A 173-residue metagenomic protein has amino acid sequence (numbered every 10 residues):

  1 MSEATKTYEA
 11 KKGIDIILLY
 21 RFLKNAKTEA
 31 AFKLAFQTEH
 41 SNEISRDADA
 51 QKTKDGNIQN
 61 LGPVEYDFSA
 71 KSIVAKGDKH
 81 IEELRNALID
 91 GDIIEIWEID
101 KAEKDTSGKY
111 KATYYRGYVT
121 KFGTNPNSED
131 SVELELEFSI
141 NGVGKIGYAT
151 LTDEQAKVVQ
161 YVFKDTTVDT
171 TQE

Functional and structural regions predicted by a protein language model:
S2-K71, Y118-V132: Solvent-exposed edge beta-strands and adjacent loop segments that serve as assembly or binding interfaces
K6, L18, G108, A112-T113 (+1 more regions): Intrinsically disordered, low-complexity segments enriched in small/polar residues
I16, A26, A48-A50, G56 (+5 more regions): Short linear motifs in intrinsically disordered/low-complexity regions
K54-Y115, I146-L151: Extracellular/virion structural assembly segments
Y114-E173: Mixed-charge, glycine-accented linear interaction segment located at domain edges/termini
